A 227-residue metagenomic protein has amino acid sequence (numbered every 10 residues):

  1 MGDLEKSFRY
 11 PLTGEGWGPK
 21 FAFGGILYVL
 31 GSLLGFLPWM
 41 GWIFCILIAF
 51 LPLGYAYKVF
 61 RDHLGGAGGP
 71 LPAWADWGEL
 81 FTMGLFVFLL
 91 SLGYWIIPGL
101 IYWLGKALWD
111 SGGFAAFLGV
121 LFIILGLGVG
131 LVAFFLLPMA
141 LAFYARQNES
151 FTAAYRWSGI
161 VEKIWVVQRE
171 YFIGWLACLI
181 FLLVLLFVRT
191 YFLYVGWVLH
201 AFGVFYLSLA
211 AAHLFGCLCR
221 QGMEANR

Functional and structural regions predicted by a protein language model:
G2-L30, W74-L100, F135-F187, C217-R227: Interfacial aromatic "cap" segments that immediately flank transmembrane helices in multipass membrane proteins
S7, P19-S32, C45-G68, E79 (+4 more regions): Short, small/hydrophobic-residue-rich motifs at membrane-helix boundaries and re-entrant hairpins of integral membrane
G16, P38, G68-M83, A115 (+5 more regions): Membrane-helix interfacial "entry" motifs
L33-L37, F86, A107-S111, V167 (+1 more regions): Alpha-helix boundary/capping detector
F36-G65, F114-A154, W175, F187-N226: Selective recognition of hydrophobic, aromatic-rich stretches within alpha-helical transmembrane segments of polytopic
